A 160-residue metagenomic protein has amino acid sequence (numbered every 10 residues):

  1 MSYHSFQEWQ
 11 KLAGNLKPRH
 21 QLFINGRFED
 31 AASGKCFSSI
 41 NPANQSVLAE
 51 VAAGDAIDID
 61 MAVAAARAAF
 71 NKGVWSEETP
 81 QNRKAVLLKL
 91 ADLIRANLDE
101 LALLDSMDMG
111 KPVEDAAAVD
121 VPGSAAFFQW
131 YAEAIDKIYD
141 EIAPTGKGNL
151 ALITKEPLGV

Functional and structural regions predicted by a protein language model:
M1-V51, A85, K137-V160: Terminal low-complexity tails and localization/encapsulation signals of metabolic enzymes
L48-I138: Glycine-rich loop-to-alpha-helix module at the N-terminal edge of alpha/beta enzyme cores
